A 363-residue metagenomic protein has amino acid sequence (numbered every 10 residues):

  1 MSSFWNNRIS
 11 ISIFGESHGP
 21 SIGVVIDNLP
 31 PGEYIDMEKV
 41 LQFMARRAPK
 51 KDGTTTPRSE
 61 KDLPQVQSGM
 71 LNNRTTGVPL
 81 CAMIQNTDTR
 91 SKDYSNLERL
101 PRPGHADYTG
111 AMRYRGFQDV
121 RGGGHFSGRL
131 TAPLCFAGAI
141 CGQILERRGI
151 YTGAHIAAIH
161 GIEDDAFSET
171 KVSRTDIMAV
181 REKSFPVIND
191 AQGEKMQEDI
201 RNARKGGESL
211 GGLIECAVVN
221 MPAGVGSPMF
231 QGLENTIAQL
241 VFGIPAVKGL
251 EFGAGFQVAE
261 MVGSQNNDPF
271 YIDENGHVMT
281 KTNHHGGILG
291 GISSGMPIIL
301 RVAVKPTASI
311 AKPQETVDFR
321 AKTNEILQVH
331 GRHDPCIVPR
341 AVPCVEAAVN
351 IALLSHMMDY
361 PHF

Functional and structural regions predicted by a protein language model:
M1-R58: N-terminal, positively charged regions that mediate nucleic acid binding
S10, A82, T307-F363: Internal helix-turn-beta structural module
S10-G15, Q118-L130, A223-S227, N283-L289 (+1 more regions): A short glycine/serine-rich beta->alpha loop
F14, P20, G207-N324: Glycine-rich anion/phosphate-binding loop at the beta-strand->alpha-helix junction
P20-G32, G128-Y151, Q231-Q239, M296-T307 (+1 more regions): Alpha-helical support elements that line or immediately flank enzyme active sites and cofactor-binding pockets
F43-P103, D107-T109: Glycine-rich, N-terminal phosphate-binding loop and its surrounding beta-alpha-beta segment
E98-G124, T316-H333: Short acidic, glycine/tyrosine-flanked loop/strand segments centered on an H-E-D-like triad
R113-M229: Glycine-rich, mobile lid/loop segments that gate access to catalytic sites or pores
